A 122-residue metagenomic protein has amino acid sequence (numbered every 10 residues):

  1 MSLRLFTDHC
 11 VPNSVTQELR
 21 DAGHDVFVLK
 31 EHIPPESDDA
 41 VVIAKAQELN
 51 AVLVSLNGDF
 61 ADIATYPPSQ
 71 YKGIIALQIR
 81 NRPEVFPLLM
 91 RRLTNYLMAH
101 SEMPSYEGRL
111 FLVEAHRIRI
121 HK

Functional and structural regions predicted by a protein language model:
L3-V52: N-terminal first-folded block
H9, L56-D59, I79: Short secondary-structure boundary segments
N13, F60-D62, R119: Glycine-rich nucleotide phosphate-binding loop and flanking beta-alpha elements of Rossmann-like dinucleotide-binding
E31, I79, A115: Active-site donor-binding loop signature of nucleotide-sugar glycosyltransferases
Q47-T65: Acidic, metal-binding active-site segment of PIN/NYN-like and related structure-specific nucleases
A61-L93: Mid-chain, well-packed structural core segment of small domains
N95-K122: Charged phosphate-binding loop/patch that engages nucleotide di/tri-phosphates or the phosphate backbone of nucleic
